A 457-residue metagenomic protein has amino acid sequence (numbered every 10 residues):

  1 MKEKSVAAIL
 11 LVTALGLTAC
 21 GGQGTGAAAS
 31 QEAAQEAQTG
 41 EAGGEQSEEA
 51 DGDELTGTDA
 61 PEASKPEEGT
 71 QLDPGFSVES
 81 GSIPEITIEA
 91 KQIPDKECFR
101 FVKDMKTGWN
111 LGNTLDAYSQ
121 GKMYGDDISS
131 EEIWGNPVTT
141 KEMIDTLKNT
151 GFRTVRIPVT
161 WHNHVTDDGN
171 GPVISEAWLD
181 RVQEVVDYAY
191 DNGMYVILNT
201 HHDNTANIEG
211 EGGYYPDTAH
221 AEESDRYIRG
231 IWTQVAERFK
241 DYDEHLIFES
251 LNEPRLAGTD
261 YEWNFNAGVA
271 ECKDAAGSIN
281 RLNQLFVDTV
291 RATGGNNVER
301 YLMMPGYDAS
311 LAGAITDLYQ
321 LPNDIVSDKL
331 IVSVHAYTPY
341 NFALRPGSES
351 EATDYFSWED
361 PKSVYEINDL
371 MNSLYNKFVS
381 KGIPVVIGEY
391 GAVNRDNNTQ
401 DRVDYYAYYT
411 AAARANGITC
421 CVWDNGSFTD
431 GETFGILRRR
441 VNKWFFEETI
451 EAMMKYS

Functional and structural regions predicted by a protein language model:
L17-A19: C-terminal motif of bacterial Sec signal peptides marking the signal peptidase cleavage site
G21-S30: Bacterial lipoprotein signal-peptidase II cleavage site
E49, E62-T154: N-terminal carbohydrate-binding accessory modules
G81, E222-P361, N372-A392, A411 (+1 more regions): Active-site region of glycoside hydrolase catalytic domains
G112-T139, D168-I174, H220, N341-I367: Acidic/histidine-rich helix-loop elements that form or flank divalent-metal/phosphate-binding sites at the catalytic
G121-S129, W161-D180, N204-E223, L256-A270 (+2 more regions): Surface-exposed, active-site-proximal loop segments in enzymatic domains
G135-T154, N170-H202, G210-S250, I279-R291: An active-site-proximal structural segment forming one wall of the substrate-binding cleft that immediately precedes
N397-S457: Aromatic-rich peripheral "rim/lid" segments of glycoside hydrolase catalytic domains that contact and position glycan
